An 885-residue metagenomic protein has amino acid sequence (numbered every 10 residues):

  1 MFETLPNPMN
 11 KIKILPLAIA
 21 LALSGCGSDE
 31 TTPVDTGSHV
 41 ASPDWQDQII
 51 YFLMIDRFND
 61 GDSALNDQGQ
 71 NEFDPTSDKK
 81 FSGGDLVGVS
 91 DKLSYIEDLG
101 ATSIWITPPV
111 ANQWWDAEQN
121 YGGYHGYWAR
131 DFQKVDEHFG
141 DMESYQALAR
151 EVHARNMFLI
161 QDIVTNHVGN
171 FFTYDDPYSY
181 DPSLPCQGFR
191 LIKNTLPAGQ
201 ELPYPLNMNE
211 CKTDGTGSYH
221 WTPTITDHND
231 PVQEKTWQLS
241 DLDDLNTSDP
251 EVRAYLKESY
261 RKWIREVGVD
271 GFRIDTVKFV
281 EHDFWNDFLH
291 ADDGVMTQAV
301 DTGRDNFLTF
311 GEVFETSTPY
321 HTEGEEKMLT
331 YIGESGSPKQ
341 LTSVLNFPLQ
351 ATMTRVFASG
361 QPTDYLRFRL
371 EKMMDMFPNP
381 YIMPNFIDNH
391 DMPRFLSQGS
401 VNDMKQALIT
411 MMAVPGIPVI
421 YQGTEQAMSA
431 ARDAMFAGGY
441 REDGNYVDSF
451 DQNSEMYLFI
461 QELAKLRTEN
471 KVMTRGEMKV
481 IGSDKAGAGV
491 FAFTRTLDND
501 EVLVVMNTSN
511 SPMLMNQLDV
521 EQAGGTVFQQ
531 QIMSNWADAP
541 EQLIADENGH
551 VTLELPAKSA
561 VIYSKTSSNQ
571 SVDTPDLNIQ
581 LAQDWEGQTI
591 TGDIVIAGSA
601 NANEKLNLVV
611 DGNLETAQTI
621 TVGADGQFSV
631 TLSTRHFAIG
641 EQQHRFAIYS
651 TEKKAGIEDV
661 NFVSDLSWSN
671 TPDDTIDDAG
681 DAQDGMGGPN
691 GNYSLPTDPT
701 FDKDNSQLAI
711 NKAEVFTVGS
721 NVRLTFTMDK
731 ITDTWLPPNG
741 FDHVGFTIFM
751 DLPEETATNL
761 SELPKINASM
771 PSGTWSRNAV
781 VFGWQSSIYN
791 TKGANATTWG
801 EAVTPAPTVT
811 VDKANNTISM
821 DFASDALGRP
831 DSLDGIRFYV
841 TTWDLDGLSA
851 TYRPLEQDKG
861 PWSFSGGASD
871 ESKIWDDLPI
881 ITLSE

Functional and structural regions predicted by a protein language model:
F2, K11-A20, G25-F52, D67-N71 (+16 more regions): Carbohydrate-interacting/catalytic domains
S42-Q48, D56-K262, E266-V267, D287-A299 (+4 more regions): Substrate-binding/active-site clefts of carbohydrate-active enzymes
A149, H167, E258-N379, M383 (+6 more regions): Active-site-proximal helices and loops of the catalytic beta/alpha 8
E501-N507, S720-I731, I818-S824: Short, well-ordered beta-strand segments enriched in hydrophobic/aromatic residues
S567-I590, W668-K712: Short, compositionally biased P/S/T/A/G/V-rich stretches that sit at domain boundaries
I590-I596, S720-V722: Structural beta-strand segments of beta-rich domains
D659-D681, D751-W775, L827-E885: Acidic/polar low-complexity flexible segments
N670-D673, D677, S694-Q785, L848-S849: Surface-exposed, glycine/proline- and aromatic-rich loop segments on solvent-exposed faces across compartments
